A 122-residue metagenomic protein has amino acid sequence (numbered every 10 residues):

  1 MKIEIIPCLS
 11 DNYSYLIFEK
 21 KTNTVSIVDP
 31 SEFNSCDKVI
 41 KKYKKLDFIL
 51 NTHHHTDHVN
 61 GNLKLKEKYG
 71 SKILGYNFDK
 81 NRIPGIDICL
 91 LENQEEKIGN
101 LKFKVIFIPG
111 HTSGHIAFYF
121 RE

Functional and structural regions predicted by a protein language model:
M1-K44, A117-E122: Conserved beta-strand hairpin/beta-sheet module of binuclear metal-dependent hydrolase folds, prominently
K2-E4, F103-I106: Conserved N-terminal boundary motif of the eukaryotic protein kinase catalytic domain
I3, S14, D87, E92-E95 (+1 more regions): Short, acidic/polar N-cap/turn motifs at the starts of alpha helices
N12, H53-H58, H111, H115: Histidine-centered active-site/metal-ligand motif
I17, T52, I108: Conserved S/T- and glycine-rich ATP-binding loop of Class I adenylate-forming
V25, S31-K104: Active-site HxH/HxHxD metal-binding segment of metal-dependent hydrolases
I106-F107, T112-R121: Ligand/cofactor pocket segment of small-molecule handling proteins
